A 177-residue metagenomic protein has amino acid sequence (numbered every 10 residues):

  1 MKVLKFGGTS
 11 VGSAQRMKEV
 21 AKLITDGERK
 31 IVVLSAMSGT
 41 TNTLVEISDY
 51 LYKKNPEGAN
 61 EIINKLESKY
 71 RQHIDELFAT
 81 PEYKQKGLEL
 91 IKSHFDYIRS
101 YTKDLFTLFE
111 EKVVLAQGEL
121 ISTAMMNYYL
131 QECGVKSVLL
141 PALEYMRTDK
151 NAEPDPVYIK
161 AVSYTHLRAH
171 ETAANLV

Functional and structural regions predicted by a protein language model:
M1-V177: Nucleotide/pyrophosphate-binding catalytic subdomain
